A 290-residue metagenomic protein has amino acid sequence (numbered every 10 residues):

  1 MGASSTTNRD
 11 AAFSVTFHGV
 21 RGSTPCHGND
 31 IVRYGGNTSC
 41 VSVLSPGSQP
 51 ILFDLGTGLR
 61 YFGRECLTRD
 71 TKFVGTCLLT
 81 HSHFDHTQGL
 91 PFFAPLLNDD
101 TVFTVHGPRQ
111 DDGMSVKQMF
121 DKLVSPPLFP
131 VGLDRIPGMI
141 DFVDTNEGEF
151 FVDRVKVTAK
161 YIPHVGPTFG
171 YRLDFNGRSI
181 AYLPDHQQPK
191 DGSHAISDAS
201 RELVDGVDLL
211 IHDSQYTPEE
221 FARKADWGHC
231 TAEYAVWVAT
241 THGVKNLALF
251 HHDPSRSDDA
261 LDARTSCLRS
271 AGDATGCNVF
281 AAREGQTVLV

Functional and structural regions predicted by a protein language model:
M1-A181, D191, D259-V290: Binuclear metal-dependent hydrolase catalytic cores
F53, T80, Y182-P184, H212-S214 (+1 more regions): Active-site flanking residues adjacent to catalytic metal/cofactor-binding acidic residues
I162-P163, D174-N176, D185-Q187, S214-Y216 (+1 more regions): Histidine- and/or cysteine-centered catalytic micro-motif in compact active-site loops
I180-H186, F221: Short, basic, glycine/proline-bearing loop/turn elements
P189-R283: Cap/insert and terminal regions of metallo-dependent hydrolase folds
